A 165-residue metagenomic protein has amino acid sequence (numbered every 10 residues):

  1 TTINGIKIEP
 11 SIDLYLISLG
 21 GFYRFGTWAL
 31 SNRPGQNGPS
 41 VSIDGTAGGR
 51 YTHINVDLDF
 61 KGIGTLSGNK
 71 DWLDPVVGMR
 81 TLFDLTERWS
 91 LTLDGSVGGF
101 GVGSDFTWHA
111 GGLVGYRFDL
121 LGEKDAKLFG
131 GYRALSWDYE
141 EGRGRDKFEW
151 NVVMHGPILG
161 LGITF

Functional and structural regions predicted by a protein language model:
T1-L16, H53-K70, F100-G103, W137-G156: Extracellular/periplasm-exposed beta-strand and loop segments of Gram-negative cell-envelope proteins, dominated by
L14-G20, S42, W72-V76, D105-G111 (+1 more regions): Transmembrane beta-barrel architecture of outer-membrane proteins
L16, F25-T27, G49-N55, V97-G101 (+3 more regions): Transmembrane beta-strands of outer-membrane beta-barrel pores
L19-Y23, A47-G49, V77-F83, G112-Y116 (+1 more regions): Residues on the lipid-exposed face of transmembrane beta-strands in outer-membrane beta-barrel proteins
G26-S42, L85-W89, D119-A126: Short loop/turn motifs that connect adjacent beta-strands in outer-membrane beta-barrel proteins
G45-Y51, T81, L93-V97, G112 (+2 more regions): Transmembrane beta-barrel strands of outer-membrane/channel proteins
S90-D105: Transmembrane beta-strand segments that form the barrel wall of outer-membrane beta-barrel proteins
A110-F165: Predominantly the C-terminal beta-signal and adjacent terminal strand-loop region of outer-membrane beta-barrel
